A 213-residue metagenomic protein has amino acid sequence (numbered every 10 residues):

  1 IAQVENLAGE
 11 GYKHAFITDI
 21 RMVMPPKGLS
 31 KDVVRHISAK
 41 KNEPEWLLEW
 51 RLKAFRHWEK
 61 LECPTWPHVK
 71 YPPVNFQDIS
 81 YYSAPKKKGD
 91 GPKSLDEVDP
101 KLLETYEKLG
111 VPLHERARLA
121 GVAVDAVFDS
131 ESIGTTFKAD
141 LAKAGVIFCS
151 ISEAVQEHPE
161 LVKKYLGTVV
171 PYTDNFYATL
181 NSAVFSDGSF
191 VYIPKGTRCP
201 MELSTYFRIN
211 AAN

Functional and structural regions predicted by a protein language model:
I1-N213: Glycine-rich and polybasic anion-binding loops at the starts of cofactor/ligand-binding domains
